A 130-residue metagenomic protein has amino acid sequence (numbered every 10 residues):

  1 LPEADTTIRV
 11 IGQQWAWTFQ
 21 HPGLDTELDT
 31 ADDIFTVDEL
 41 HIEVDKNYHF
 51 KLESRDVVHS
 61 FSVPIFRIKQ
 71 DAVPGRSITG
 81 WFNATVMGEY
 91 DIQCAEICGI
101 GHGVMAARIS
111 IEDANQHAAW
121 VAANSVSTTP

Functional and structural regions predicted by a protein language model:
L1-P130: Non-transmembrane, membrane-proximal soluble domains of secreted or membrane proteins
